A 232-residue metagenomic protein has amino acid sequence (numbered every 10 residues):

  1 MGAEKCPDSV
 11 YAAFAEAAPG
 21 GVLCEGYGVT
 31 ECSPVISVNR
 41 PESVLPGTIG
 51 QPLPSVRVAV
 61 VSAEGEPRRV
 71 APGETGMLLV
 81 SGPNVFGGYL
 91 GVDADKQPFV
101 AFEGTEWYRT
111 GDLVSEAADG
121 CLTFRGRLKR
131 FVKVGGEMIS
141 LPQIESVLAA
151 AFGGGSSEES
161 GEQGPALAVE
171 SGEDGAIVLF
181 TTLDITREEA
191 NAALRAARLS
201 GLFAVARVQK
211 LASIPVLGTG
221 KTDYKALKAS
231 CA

Functional and structural regions predicted by a protein language model:
M1-L45, R57, P67: Gly/Ser/Thr-rich phosphate-binding loop
A3, G28, G50, D112 (+1 more regions): Active-site glycine-centered loops adjacent to acidic/histidine catalytic or metal-binding residues that shape
A15, P54-V56, G76, G111 (+1 more regions): Change "...and in nucleic-acid phosphodiester-cleaving endonucleases..." to "...and in nucleic-acid processing enzymes
G47-P52, G104-T105: Short Gly/Pro-enriched turn/cap motifs at secondary-structure boundaries
Q51-S55, E66-V100, E137-I139: Conserved ATP/PPi-binding loop(s) of AMP-dependent carboxylate-activating enzymes
G82, G87-G88, G104-E106, G111-F203 (+2 more regions): AMP-binding/adenylate-forming catalytic core of the ANL superfamily
R207-T219: Short proline/glycine- and acidic-rich turn/helix-capping motifs at secondary-structure junctions
